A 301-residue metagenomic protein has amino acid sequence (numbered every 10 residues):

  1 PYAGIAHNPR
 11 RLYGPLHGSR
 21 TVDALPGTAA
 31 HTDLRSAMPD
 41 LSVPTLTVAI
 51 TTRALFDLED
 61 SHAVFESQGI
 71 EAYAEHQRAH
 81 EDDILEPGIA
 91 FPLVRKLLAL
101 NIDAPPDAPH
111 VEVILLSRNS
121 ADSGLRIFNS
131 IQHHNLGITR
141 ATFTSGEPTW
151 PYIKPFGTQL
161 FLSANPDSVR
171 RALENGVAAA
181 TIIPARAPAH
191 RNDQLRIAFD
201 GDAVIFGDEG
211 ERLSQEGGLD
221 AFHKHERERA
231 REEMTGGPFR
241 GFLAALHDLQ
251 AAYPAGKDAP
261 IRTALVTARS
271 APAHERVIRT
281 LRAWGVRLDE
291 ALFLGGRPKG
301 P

Functional and structural regions predicted by a protein language model:
Y2-R11: Extreme N-terminal basic, low-complexity initiation segments that serve as generic localization/processing leaders
H17, V22-A37: Short, Lys/Arg-enriched N-terminal segments with co-localized hydrophobic residues within the first ~10-30 amino acids
P39-E147, R191, G201-L294: Alpha-helical substrate-recognition element adjacent to the catalytic core
L55-L58, S130-H134, W150-P188, I205 (+1 more regions): Hydrophobic, ordered structural segments
K299-P301: Catalytic phosphate/metal-binding cores of nucleic-acid and nucleotide-processing enzymes, i.e., regions that mediate
